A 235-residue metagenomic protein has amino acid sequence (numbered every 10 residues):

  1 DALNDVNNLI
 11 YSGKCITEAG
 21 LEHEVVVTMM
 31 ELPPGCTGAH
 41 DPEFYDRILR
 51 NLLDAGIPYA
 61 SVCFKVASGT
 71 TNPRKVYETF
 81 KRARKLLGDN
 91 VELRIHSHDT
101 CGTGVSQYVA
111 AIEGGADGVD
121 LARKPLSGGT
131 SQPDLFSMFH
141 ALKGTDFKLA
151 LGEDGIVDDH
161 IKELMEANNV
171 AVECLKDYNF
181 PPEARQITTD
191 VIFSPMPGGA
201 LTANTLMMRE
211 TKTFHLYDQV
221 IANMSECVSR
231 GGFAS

Functional and structural regions predicted by a protein language model:
D1-S235: Catalytic cores and adjacent flexible loops of soluble metabolic enzymes that perform enolate/carbanion chemistry on
